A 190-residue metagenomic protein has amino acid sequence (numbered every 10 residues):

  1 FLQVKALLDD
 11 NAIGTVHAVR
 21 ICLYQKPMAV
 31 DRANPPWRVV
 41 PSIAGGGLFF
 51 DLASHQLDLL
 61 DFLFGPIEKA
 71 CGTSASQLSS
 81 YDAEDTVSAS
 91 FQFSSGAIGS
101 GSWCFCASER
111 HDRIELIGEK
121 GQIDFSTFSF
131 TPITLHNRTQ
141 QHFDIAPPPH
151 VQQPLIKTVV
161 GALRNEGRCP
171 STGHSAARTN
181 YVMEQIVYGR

Functional and structural regions predicted by a protein language model:
F1, Q56-L57, Q152-V160, N180-E184: A general structural signal for well-ordered alpha-helical segments in protein cores
F1-T73, Q77-S80: Predominantly a Rossmann-like dinucleotide-binding segment in NAD(P)-dependent oxidoreductases
Q3-A6, R32-W37, D85-V87, I114-E115 (+1 more regions): Short, glycine/charged-enriched secondary-structure capping and boundary segments
D10, S94, T158-R190: C-terminal helix-rich "cap/oligomerization" subdomain common to oxidoreductases
G46-G47, D144-A146, N165-P170: Active-site rim elements
Q77-E84, S94-K157, T172: NAD(P)-dinucleotide binding in Rossmann-like oxidoreductases
A89-F91: Short beta-strand scaffold segments in enzyme catalytic cores
